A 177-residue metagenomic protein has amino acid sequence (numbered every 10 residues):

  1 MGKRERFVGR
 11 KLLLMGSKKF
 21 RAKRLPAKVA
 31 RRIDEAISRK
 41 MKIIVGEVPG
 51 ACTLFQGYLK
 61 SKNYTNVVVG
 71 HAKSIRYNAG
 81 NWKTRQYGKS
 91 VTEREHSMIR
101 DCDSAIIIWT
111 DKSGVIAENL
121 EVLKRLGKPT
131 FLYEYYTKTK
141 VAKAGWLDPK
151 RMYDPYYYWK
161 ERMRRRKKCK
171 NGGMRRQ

Functional and structural regions predicted by a protein language model:
M1-K11, K170-Q177: N-terminal intrinsically disordered, low-complexity tails enriched in polar/charged
G2-R10, K18-Y157: Acidic/glycine-enriched connector segments
D148-Q177: Leloir-type glycosyltransferase catalytic cores
